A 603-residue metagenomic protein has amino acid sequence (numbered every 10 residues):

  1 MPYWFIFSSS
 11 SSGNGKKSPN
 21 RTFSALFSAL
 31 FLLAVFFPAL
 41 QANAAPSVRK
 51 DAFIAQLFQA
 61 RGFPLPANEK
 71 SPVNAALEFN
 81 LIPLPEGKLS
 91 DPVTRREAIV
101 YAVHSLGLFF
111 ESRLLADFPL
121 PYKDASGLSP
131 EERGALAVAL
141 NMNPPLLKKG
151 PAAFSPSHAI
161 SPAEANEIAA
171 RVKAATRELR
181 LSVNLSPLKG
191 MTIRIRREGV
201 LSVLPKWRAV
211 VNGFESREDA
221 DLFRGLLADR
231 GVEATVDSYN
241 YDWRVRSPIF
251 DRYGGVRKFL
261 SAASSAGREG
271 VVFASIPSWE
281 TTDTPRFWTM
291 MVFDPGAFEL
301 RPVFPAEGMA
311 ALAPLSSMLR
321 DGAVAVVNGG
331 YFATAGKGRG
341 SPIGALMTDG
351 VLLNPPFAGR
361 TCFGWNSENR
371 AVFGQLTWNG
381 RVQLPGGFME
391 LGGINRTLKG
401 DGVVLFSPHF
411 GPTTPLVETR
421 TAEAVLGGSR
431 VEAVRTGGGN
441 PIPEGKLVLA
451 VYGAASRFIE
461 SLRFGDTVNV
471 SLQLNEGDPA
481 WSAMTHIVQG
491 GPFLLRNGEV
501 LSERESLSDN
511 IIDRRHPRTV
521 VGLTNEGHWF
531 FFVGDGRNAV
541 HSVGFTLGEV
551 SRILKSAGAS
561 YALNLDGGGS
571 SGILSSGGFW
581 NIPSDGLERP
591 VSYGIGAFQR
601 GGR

Functional and structural regions predicted by a protein language model:
M1-N20: N-terminal secretory signal peptides that target proteins for export/translocation
F27-P38: Bacterial N-terminal signal peptides
L40-A135, P145-P162, R171-G190, S202: Feature responds to low-complexity, polar/acidic, surface-exposed segments characteristic of secreted/exported proteins
D51, A55, N74, R96 (+11 more regions): Solvent-exposed, polar/charged alpha-helical surfaces in well-ordered, non-transmembrane soluble domains, broadly
R61, F79-N80, L106, M142-P144 (+4 more regions): Residues at alpha-helix termini
L81, S161-I168, V550, L587 (+1 more regions): Short, hydrophobic-biased amphipathic alpha-helical segments
A174-R603: Gly/Ser/Thr/Pro-rich low-complexity, intrinsically disordered segments
